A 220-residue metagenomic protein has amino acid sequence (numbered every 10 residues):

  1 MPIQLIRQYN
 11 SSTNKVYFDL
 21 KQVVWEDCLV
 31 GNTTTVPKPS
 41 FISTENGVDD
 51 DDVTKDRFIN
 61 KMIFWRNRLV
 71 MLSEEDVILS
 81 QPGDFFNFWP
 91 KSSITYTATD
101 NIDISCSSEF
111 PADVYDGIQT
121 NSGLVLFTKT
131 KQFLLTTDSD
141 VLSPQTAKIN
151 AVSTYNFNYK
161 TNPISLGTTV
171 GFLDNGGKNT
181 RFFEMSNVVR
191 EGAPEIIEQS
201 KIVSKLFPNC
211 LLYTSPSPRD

Functional and structural regions predicted by a protein language model:
M1-P39: Long, charge-dense tracts
V23-D52, F86-F110, D138-F157, N187-L211: Trp- and S/T/G-rich repeat-edge/linker motifs of beta-rich repeat architectures
N60, Y115, F157-N162, L211-L212: Repeated scaffold domains used in trafficking and secretory/extracellular systems, primarily beta-propellers
F64-T97: Carboxylate/His-rich catalytic cores and anion/metal-binding grooves
M71, V125-L126, F172: Conserved beta-strand element within WD40/beta-propeller blades
V77-G83, F133-T136, K178-S186: Structural motif
Y213-D220: Conserved small/polar residues in nucleotide/adenosyl-binding loops
